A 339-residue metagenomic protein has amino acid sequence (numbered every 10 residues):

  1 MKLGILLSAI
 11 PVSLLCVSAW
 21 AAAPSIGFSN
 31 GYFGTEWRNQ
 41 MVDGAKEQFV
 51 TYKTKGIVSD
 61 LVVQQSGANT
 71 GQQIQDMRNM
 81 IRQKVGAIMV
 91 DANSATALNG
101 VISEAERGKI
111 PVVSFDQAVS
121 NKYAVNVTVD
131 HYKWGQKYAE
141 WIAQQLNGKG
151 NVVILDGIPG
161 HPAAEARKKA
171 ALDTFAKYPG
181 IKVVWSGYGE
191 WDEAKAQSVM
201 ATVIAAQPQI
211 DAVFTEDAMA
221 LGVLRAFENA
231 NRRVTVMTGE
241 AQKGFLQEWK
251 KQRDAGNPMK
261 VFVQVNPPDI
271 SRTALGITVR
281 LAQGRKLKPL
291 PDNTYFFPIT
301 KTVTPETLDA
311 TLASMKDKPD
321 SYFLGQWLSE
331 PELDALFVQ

Functional and structural regions predicted by a protein language model:
S25-Y52, V62-Q75, D91-A95, N126 (+2 more regions): Extracytoplasmic "Venus flytrap"
I26, Q73, V127-V152, A166 (+3 more regions): Hydrophobic alpha-helical segments within soluble ligand-binding/sensing domains
G27-N30, K84-A92, P111-F115, V153-I154 (+4 more regions): Periplasmic-binding protein-like
W37-K53, W134-Y138, P162-I181, V199 (+2 more regions): Short, solvent-exposed amphipathic alpha-helices that sit in or adjacent to ligand/effector-binding or catalytic
Q65-S66, V119-W141, I154-I158, S186 (+1 more regions): Short beta-strand elements at the ligand-binding edges of bilobed clamshell
R78, A87-E106, A171, G189-W249: Hydrophobic alpha-helical
A95-K133, N151, F245-E248, A255: Flexible loop/hinge segments that line or gate small-molecule binding clefts
T174-Y178, T273-Q339: Hinge/cleft segment of the Venus flytrap/periplasmic-binding protein
